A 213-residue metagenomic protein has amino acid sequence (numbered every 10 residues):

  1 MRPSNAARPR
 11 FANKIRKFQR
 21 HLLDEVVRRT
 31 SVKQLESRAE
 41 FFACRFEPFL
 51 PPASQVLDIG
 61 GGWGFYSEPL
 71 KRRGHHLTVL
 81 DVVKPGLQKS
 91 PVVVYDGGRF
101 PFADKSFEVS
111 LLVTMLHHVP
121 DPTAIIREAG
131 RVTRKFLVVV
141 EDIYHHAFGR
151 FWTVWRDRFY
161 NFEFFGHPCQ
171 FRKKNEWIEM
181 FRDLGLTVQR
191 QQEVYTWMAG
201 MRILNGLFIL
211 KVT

Functional and structural regions predicted by a protein language model:
M1-V26: N-terminal, positively charged/glycine-rich alpha-helical extensions of SAM-dependent methyltransferases
R20-E40: Class I SAM-dependent methyltransferase Rossmann-like catalytic core, especially the SAM/SAH-binding loop
Q34-A53: Conserved alpha-helix/loop element of class I SAM-dependent methyltransferases that forms part of the SAM/SAH-binding
R45-F46, Y66-E68, L80, V140-G200: C-terminal alpha-helical "lid/dimerization" subdomain adjacent to the S-adenosyl-L-methionine
L57, G61-R99: Class I SAM-dependent methyltransferase SAM/SAH-binding core
L111: A conserved beta-strand element that flanks and buttresses the S-adenosyl-L-methionine
T114-H118: A short His-aromatic
T123-L137: A short glycine-rich, Lys/Arg-flanked "PGG" loop and its adjoining helix->strand segment in the class I
